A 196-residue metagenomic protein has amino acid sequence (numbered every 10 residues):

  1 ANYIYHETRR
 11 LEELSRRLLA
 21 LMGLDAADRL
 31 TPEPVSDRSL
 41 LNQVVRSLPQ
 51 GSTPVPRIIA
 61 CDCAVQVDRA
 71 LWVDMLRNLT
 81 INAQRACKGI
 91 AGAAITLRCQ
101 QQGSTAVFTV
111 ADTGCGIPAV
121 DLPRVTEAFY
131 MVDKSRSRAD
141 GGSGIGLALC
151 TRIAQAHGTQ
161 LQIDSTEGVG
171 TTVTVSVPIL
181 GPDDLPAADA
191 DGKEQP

Functional and structural regions predicted by a protein language model:
H6-L11: Short alpha-helical segment of the dimerization/phosphotransfer core of two-component systems
D25-L30, A64-V67: Conserved micro-motifs of the catalytic ATP-binding
A83-C87: Short helix-loop "hinge" at the ATP-lid/N-box region of the Bergerat-fold HATPase_c
D112: Acidic ATP/Mg2+-coordinating residue in the GHKL
I117-M131: Short conserved segment of the HATPase_c
G146, C150: Short alpha-helical Gxxx[C/S/T] motif in the catalytic ATP-binding
G158-T159: Conserved glycine-rich
